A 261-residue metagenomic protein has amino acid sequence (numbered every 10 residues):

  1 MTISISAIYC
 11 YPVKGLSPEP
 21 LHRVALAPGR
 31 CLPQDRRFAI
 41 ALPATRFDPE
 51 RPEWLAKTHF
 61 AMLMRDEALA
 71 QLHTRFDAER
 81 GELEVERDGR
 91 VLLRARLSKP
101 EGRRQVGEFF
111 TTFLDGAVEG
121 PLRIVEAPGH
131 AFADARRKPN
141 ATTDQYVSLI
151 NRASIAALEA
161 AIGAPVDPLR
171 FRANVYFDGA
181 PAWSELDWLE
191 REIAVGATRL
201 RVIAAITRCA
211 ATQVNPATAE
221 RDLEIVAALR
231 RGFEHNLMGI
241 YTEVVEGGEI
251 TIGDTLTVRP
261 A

Functional and structural regions predicted by a protein language model:
M1-A261: Metal-cofactor-dependent catalytic cores
